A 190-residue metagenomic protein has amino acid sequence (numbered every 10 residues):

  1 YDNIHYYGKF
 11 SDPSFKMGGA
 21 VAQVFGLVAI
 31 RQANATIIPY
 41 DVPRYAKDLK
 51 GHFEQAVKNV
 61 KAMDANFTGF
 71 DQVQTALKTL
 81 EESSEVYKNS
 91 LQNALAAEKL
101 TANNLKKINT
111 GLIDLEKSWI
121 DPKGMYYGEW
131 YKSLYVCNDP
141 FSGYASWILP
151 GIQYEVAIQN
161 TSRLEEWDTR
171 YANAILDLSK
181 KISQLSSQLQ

Functional and structural regions predicted by a protein language model:
Y1-Q190: Secretory-pathway/membrane protein signature
